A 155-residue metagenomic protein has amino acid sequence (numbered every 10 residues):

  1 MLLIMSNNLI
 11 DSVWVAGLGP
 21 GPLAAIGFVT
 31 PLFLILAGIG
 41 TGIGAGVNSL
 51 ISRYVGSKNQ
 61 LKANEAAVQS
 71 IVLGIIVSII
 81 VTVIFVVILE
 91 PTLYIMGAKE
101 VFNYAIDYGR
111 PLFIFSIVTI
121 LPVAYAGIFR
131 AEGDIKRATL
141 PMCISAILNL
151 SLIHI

Functional and structural regions predicted by a protein language model:
M1, G27-T30, G74, G109-L112 (+2 more regions): Residue-level recognition of transmembrane alpha-helices in multi-pass small-molecule transporters/permeases
L3, D11-V15, I26, I51-G56 (+7 more regions): Hydrophobic/aromatic residues within transmembrane alpha-helices of membrane transport systems, especially the TMDs
I4-M5, L9, T82: Recurrent gating helices in multi-pass secondary carriers
V15-L34, E100-D107: Interfacial/gating helices of multi-pass transporter permease domains
L23-V83, T119-A138: Small-residue-rich hydrophobic transmembrane alpha-helices
T82-E90, I95, L150: Membrane-embedded alpha-helical segments of multi-pass transporters/permeases
K99-Y125: Alpha-helical transmembrane segments of multi-pass membrane proteins
H154-I155: Conserved small/polar residues in nucleotide/adenosyl-binding loops
